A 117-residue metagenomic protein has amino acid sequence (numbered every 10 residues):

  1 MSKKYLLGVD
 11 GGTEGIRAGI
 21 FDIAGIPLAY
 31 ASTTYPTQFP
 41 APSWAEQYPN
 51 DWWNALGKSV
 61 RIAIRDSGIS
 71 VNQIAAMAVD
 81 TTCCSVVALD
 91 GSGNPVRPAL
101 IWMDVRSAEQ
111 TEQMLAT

Functional and structural regions predicted by a protein language model:
M1-P98: N-terminal glycine/serine-rich phosphate-binding loop of ATP-dependent small-molecule kinases, especially carbohydrate
M103-T117: Glycine-rich phosphate-binding loop plus the immediately following alpha-helix
